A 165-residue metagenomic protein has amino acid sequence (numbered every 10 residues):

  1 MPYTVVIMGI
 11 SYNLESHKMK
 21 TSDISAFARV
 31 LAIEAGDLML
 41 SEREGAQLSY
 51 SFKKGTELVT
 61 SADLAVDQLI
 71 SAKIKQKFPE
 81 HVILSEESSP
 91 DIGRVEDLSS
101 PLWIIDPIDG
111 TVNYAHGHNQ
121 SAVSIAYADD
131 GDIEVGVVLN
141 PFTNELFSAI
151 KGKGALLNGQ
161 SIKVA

Functional and structural regions predicted by a protein language model:
Y3-I108: N-terminal subdomain of lithium-sensitive/metallo-dependent phosphomonoesterases centered on the IMPase/IPPase/PAP
V30, E34-L38, V112, V138 (+2 more regions): Charged/polar positions on well-ordered alpha helices
D63, T111, N140: Conserved G/P- and acidic residue-centered "switch" motifs that form tight phosphate/ATP-binding loops in soluble
S89, D109-T111, T143, G152-K153: Short, flexible active-site-adjacent loop segments at beta-strand->alpha-helix junctions, enriched in small/polar
I92-G93, V112-A115, L146: Conserved protein kinase catalytic core
R94-L98, G117-H118, L139: Short loop/turn motifs at secondary-structure junctions and domain boundaries
P101-G131, V135: Glycine-rich active-site/cofactor-binding loop and its immediate structural neighborhood
I125-A165: Acidic beta-strand-loop-alpha-helix segment within the catalytic core of divalent metal-dependent phosphate-processing
